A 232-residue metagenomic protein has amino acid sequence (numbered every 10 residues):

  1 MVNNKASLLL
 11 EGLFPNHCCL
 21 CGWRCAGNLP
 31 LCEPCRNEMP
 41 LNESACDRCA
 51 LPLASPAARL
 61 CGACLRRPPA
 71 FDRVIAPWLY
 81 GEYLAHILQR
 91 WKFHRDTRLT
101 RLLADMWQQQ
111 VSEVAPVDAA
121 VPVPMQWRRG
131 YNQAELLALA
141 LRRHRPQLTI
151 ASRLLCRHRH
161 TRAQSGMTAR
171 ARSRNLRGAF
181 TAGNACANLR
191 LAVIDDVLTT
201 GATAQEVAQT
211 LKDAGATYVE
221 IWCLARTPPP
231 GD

Functional and structural regions predicted by a protein language model:
M1-Y83: N-terminal juxtadomain amphipathic helix that follows a signal peptide/anchor or precedes a small N-terminal auxiliary
L60-V193, T200-D232: Conserved PRPP/pyrophosphate-binding segment of the phosphoribosyltransferase/PRPP-pathway fold
